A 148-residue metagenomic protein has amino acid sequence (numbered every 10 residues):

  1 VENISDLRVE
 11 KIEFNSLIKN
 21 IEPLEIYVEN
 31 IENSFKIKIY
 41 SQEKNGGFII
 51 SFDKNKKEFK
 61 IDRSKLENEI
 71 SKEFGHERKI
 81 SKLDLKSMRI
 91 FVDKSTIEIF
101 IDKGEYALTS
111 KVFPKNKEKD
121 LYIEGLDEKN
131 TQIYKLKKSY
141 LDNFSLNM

Functional and structural regions predicted by a protein language model:
V1-M148: Beta-rich accessory regions
